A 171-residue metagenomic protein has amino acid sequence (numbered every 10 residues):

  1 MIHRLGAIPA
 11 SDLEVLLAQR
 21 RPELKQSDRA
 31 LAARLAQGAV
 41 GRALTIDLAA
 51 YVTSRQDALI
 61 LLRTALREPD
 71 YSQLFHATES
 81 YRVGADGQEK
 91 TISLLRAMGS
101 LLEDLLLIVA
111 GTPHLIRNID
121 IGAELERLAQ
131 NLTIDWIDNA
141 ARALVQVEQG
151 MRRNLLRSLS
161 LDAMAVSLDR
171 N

Functional and structural regions predicted by a protein language model:
M1-A97, L101-L102, I108-N171: Charged, glycine-rich active-site and insertion segments that engage polyanionic ligands
